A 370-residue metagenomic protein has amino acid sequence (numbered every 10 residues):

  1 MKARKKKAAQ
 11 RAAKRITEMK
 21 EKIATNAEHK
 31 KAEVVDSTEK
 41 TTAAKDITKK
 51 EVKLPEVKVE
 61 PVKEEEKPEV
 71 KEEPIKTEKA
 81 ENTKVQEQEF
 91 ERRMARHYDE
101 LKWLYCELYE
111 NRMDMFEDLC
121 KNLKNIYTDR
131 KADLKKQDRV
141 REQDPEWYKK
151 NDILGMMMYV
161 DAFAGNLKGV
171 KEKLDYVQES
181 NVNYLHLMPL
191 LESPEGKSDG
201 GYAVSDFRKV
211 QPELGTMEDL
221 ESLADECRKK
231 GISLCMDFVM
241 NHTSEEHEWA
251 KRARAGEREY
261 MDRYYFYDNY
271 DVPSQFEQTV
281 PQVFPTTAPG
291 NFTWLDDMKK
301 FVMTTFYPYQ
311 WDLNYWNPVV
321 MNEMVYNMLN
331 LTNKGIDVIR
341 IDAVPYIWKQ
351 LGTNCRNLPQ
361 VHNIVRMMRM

Functional and structural regions predicted by a protein language model:
K2-A13: Short Lys/Arg-rich cationic patches that frequently serve as NLS/NoLS or arginine-rich RNA/DNA-binding motifs
E21, E28-A80: Acidic, proline-/serine-/threonine-rich low-complexity intrinsically disordered repeat tracts
E72-W316, M321-N322, N333, V344-M370: Acidic/aromatic-lined carbohydrate-recognition and catalytic surfaces of CAZymes acting on diverse glycans
D337: Receiver (REC) domain switch/active-site residues of two-component response regulators
